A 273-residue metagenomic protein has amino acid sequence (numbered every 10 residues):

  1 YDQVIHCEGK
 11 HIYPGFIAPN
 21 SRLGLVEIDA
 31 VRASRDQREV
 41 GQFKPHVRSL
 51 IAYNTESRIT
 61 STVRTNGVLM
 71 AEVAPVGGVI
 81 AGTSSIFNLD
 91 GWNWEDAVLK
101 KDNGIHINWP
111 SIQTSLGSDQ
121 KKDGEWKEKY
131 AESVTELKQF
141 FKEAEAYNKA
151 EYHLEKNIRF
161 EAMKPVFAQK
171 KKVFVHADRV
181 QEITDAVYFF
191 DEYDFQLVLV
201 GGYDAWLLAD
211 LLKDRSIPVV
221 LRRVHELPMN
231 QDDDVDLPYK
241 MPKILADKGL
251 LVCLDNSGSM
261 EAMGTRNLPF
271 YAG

Functional and structural regions predicted by a protein language model:
Y1-Y13: Histidine-rich, glycine-flanked metal-binding segment
K10-N66, A71-A74: Metal-associated gating/positioning segment near the N- to mid-region
A18, L69-V73, V173-H176, A186 (+4 more regions): Structural recognition of the beta-strand scaffold that forms the well-ordered cores of secreted hydrolase catalytic
D29, A33-H46, K172, K213 (+3 more regions): His/Asp/Glu-enriched, well-ordered alpha-helical/loop segment that forms or immediately abuts the divalent-metal
I59, R64-L197: Polyanionic/metal-chelating signatures
F174-D178, Q196-D204, V224, P228-N230: Catalytic beta/alpha-barrel core
D204-R215: Active-site-adjacent beta->alpha loops and helix N-cap segments on the catalytic face of soluble alpha/beta enzymes
